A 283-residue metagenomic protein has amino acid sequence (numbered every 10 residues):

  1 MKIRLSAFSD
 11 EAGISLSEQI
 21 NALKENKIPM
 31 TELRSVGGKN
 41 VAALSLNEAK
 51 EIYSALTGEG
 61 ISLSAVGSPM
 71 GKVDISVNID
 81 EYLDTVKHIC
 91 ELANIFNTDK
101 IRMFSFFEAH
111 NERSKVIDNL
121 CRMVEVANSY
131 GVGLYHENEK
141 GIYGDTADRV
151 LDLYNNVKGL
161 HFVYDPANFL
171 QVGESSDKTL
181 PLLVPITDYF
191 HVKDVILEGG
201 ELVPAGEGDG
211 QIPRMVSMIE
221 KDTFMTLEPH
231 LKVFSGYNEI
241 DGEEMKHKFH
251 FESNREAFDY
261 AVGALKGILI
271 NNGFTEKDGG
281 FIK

Functional and structural regions predicted by a protein language model:
M1-S6, L63-V73: N-terminal small/glycine-rich loop or linker at the start of catalytic domains across soluble metabolic enzymes
M1-S9, G13-P29, Y53, A147-L160 (+1 more regions): Histidine-acidic metal/acid-base catalytic patches
F8-A12, R34-V36, S68-G71, F106-E108 (+4 more regions): Active-site beta-loop-alpha junctions enriched in small/polar residues
L16-G37, L92, F96-D99: Catalytic domains of carbohydrate-active enzymes, especially glycoside hydrolases
S17-E18, A55-G58, D74-Y164, Q171-V172 (+2 more regions): Active-site acidic/histidine proton-transfer and metal-coordination neighborhood in alpha/beta enzyme cores
P29-M30, S62, D99, G133 (+1 more regions): Residue-level detector of anion-binding/catalytic polar loops
E32-T57, S105-N111, G200: Glycine-rich, proline-tolerant flexible connector loops at the mouths of alpha/beta enzymes
V41, I79-D80, L202-G206: Short glycine-enriched, charge-decorated loop/helix-capping segments at active-site entrances that position
